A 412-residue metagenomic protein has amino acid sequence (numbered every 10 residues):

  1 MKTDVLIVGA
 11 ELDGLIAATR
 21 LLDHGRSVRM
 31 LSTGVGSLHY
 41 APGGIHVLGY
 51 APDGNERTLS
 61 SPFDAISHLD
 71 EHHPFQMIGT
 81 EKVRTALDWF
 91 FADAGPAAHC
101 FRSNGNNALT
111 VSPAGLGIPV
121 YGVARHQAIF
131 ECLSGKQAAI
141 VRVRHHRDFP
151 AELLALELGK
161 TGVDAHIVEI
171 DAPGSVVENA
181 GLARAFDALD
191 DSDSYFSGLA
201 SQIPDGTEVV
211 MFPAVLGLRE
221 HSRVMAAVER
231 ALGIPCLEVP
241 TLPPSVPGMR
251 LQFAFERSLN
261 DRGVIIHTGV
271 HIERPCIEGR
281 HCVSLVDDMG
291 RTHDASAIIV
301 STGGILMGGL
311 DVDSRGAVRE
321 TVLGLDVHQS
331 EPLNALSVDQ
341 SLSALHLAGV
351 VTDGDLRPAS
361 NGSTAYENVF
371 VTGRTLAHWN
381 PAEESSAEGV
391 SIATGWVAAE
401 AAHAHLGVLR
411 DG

Functional and structural regions predicted by a protein language model:
T3-M30: N-terminal Rossmann-like FAD-binding beta1-loop-alpha1 element of flavoenzymes
V5-V8, R29-L31, I272, T292-I305: Short hydrophobic core segments
T19, P42, G308-R315, Y366-E367 (+1 more regions): A conserved FAD-binding loop/helix module that cradles the flavin
T33-H68, S175-D187: Conserved N-terminal glycine-rich FAD pyrophosphate-binding loop of Rossmann-like flavoproteins
V47-E131, Q137-I140, L154: Dinucleotide-binding Rossmann-like beta1-alpha1 core, especially the glycine-rich loop that anchors the ADP
H72-F75, Q127-H146, A165-E169, V176-A183 (+2 more regions): Helix-loop-beta segment of a Rossmann-like dinucleotide-binding subdomain
F149-T161, D190-V210, L216-R274: Helical element adjacent to the flavin cofactor pocket in flavoenzyme catalytic cores
E256, D288-G290, V327-S330, N334-E384: FAD-binding beta-loop-beta segment adjacent to the flavin cofactor pocket
